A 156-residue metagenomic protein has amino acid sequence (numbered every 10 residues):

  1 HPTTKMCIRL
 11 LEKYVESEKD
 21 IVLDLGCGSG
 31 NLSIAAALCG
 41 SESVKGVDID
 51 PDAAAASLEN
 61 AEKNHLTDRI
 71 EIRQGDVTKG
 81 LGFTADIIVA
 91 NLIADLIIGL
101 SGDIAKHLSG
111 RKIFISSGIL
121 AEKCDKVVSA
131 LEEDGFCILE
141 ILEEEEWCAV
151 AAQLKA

Functional and structural regions predicted by a protein language model:
H1-V77, L81: Conserved SAM/SAH cofactor-binding pocket of Class I
G40, E62-T67, K106-G110, D134-C137: Short helix-capping segments at alpha-helix termini
D52-A56, L96, K123: Conserved short alpha-helix immediately C-terminal to the canonical SAM/SAH-binding motif I of Rossmann-like
I87-A90: Hydrophobic beta-strand segment of the Class I
I98-I113: A short glycine-rich, Lys/Arg-flanked "PGG" loop and its adjoining helix->strand segment in the class I
R111-C124: ADP-ribose/adenylate-binding Rossmann-like module
E122-D134: Short alpha-helix
C137-A156: Core SAM-dependent methyltransferase catalytic element
